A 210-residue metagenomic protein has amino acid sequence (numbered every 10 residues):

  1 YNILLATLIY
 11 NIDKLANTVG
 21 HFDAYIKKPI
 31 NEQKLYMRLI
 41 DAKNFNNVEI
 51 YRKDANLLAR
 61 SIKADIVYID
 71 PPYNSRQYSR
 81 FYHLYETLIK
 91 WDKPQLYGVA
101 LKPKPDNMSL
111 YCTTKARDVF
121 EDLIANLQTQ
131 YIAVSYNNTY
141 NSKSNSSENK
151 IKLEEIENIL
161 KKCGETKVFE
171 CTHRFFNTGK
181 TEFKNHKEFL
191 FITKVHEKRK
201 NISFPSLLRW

Functional and structural regions predicted by a protein language model:
Y1-F81, K93-A100: SAM-dependent nucleic-acid methyltransferase catalytic core
S61-A64, Q77-E86, K143-K150, G179-T181: A short acidic (Asp/Glu
K63-V67, Q95-Y111, I192-R209: Mobile, glycine- and charge-enriched loop segments and immediately flanking short secondary-structure elements within
S75-L127: SAM-dependent methyltransferase catalytic-core segment centered on the flexible catalytic loop and adjoining short
L110-G164: Conserved Class I SAM-dependent methyltransferase catalytic core
K150-W210: Class I S-adenosyl-L-methionine
